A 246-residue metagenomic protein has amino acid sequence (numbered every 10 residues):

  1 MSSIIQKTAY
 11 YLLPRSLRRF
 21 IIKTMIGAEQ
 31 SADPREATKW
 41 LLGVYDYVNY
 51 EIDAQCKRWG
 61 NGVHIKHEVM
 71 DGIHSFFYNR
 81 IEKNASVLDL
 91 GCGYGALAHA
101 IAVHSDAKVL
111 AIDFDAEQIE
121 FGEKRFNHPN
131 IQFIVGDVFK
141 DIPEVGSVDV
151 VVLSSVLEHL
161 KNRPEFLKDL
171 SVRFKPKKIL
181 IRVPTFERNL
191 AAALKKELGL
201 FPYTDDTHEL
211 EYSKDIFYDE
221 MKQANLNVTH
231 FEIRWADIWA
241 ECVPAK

Functional and structural regions predicted by a protein language model:
S2-G146, L167, K196, L210 (+4 more regions): Conserved N-terminal segment of class I S-adenosyl-L-methionine
A85, D149, K177: Conserved acidic residues
V152: A conserved beta-strand element that flanks and buttresses the S-adenosyl-L-methionine
V156: Hydrophobic adenine-recognition pocket in adenosine-nucleotide-binding enzymes
H159, R163: Di-metal (Zn2+ and/or Mg2+/Mn2+) metal-binding site signature of metallo-dependent hydrolases with the MBL/beta-CASP
E165-K178: A short glycine-rich, Lys/Arg-flanked "PGG" loop and its adjoining helix->strand segment in the class I
L180-P202: Conserved class I S-adenosyl-L-methionine
P202-E209: A short acidic, glycine-rich active-site loop that binds or catalyzes chemistry on phosphate/adenosine moieties
